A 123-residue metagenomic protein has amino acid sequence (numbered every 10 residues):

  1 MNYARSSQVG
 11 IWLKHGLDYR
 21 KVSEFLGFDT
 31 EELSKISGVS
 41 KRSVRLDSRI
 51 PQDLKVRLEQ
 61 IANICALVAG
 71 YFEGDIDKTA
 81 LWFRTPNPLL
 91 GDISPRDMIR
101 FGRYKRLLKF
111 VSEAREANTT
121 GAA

Functional and structural regions predicted by a protein language model:
M1-A123: Non-transmembrane "mature" sequence context
